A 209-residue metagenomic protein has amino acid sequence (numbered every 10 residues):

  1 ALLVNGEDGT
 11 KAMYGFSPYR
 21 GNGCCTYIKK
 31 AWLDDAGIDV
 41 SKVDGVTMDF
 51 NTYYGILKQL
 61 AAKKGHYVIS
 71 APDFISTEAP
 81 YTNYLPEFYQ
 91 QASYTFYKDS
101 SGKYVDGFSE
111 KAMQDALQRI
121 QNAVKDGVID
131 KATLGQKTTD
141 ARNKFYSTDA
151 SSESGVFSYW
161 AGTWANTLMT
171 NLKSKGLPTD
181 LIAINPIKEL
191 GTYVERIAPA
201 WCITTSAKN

Functional and structural regions predicted by a protein language model:
A1-N209: Extracytoplasmic/secretory soluble proteins
